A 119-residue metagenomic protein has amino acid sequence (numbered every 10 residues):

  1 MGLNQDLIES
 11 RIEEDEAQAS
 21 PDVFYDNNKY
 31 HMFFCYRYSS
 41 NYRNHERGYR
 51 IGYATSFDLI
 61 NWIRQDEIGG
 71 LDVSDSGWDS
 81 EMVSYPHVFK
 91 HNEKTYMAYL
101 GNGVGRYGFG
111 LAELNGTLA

Functional and structural regions predicted by a protein language model:
M1-A119: Carbohydrate-active catalytic/glycan-binding domains of CAZyme proteins, especially the secreted or lumenal ectodomains
